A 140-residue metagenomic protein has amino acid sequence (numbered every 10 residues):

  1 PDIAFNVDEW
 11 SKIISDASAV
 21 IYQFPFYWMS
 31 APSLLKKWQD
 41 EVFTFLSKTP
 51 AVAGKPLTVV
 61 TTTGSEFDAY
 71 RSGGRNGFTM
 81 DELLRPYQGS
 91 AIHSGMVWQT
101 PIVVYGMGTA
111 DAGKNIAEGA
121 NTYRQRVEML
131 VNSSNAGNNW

Functional and structural regions predicted by a protein language model:
P1-I3: A short beta-strand-loop structural module common to alpha/beta enzyme folds
N6-Q88, S94: Helix-loop-strand module that forms the ligand-binding subsite of alpha/beta enzymes
Q88-W140: Glycine-rich phosphate/pyrophosphate-binding loop and the adjoining helix
